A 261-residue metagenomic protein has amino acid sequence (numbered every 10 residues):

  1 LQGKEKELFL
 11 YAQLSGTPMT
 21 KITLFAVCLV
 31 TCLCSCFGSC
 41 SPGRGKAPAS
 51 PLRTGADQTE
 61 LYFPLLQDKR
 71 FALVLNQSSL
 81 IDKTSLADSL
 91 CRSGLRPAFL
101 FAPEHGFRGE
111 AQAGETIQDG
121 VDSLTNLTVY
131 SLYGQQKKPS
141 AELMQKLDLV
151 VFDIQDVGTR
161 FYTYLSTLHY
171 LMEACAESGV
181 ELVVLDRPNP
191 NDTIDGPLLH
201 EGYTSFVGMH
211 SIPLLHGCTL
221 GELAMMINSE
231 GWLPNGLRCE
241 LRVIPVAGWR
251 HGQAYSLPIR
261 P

Functional and structural regions predicted by a protein language model:
L1-E5, F9-A49: Bacterial Sec-dependent N-terminal signal peptides
P51-L95: N-terminal phosphate-binding or glycine-rich loops at protein starts, especially the Walker A/P-loop of NTPases
A98-H105: Short internal beta-strands
G109-A113, V183-T204: Glycine-rich, charge-decorated loop segments at or immediately adjacent to ligand/cofactor-binding or catalytic sites
I117-K146, T159: Glycine-rich oxoanion-binding loops at beta->alpha junctions
D156-L168: Glycine/threonine-rich flexible loop motifs
T204-P261: Conserved anion/nucleotide-ligand pocket segment
